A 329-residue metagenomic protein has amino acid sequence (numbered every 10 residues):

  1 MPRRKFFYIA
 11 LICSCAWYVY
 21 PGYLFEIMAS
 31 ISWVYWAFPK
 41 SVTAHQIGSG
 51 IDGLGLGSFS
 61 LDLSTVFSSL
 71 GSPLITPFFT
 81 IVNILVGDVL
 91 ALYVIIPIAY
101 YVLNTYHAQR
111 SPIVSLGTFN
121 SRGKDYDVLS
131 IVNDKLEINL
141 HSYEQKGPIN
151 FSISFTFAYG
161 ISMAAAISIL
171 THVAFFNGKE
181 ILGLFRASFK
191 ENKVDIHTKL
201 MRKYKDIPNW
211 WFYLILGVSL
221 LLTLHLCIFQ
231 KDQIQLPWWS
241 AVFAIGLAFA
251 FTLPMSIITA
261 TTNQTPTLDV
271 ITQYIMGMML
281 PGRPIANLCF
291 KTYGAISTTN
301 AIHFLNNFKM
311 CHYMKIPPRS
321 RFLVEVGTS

Functional and structural regions predicted by a protein language model:
M1-S329: Alpha-helical multipass membrane-protein architecture
